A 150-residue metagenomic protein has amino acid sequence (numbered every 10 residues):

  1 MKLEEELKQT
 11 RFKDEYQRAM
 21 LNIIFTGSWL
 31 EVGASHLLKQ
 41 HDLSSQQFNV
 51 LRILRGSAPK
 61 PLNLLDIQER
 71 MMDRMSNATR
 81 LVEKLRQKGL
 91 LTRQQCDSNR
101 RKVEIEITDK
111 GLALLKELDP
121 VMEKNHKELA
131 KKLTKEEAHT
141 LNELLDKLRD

Functional and structural regions predicted by a protein language model:
M1-H41: N-terminal leader segment of winged-helix/HTH proteins
E5, E83-E143: Charged, amphipathic alpha-helical coiled-coil/dimerization segments
R18, N22, N49-I53, A113 (+1 more regions): Pre-recognition alpha-helix immediately N-terminal to the DNA-recognition helix within helix-turn-helix or winged-helix
I24, R52-P59, D119, D146: Short, locally clustered residues in the helix-turn-helix/winged-helix DNA-binding domain
S28, V32-R74: N-terminal helix-turn-helix DNA-binding core of bacterial DNA-binding proteins
L64, V82-E83: Short, hydrophobic-biased segments on the C-terminal half of alpha helices that form "recognition helices"
